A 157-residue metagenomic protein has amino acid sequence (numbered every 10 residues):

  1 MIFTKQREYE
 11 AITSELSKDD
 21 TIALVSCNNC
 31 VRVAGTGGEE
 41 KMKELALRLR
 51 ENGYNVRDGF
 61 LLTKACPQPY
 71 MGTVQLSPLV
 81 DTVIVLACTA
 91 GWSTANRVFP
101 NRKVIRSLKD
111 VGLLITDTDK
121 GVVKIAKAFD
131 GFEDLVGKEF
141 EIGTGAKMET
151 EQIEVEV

Functional and structural regions predicted by a protein language model:
M1-L62, G72-V83, A90-V157: Iron-sulfur (Fe-S) cluster-binding modules
K64-C66: Membrane-embedded and interfacial regions of multi-pass energy-transducing membrane proteins
